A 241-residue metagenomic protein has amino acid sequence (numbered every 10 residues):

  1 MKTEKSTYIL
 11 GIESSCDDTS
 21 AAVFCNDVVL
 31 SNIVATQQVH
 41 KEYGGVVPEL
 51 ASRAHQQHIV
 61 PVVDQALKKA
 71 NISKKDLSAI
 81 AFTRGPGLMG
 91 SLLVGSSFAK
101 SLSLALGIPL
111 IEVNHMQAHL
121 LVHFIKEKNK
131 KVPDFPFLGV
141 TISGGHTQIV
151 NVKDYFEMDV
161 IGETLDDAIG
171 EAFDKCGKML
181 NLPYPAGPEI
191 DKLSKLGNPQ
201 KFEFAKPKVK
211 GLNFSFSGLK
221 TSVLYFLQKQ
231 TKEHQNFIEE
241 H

Functional and structural regions predicted by a protein language model:
M1-K5, V113-F137: Conserved phosphate-binding catalytic cores of ATP/NTP-utilizing and phosphoryl-transfer enzymes
K2-Y8, S15, N32, P133-F135 (+2 more regions): A short helix-loop
S6-P86, H115, E239-E240: N-terminal beta-alpha supersecondary unit
A22-V23, L92-L93, V122-I125, V150-D154 (+1 more regions): Short acidic, glycine/serine/threonine-rich loops at helix termini
G44-A51, F82-M89, V160-T164, P207-L212: A short glycine/serine-rich beta->alpha loop
F82-L106, I125-K126: Short Gly/Thr/Asp-enriched flexible loops that form oxyanion-binding sites at enzyme active sites
K100-L120, T164-A168: Short, acidic/small-residue loops that bind anionic groups at enzyme active sites
